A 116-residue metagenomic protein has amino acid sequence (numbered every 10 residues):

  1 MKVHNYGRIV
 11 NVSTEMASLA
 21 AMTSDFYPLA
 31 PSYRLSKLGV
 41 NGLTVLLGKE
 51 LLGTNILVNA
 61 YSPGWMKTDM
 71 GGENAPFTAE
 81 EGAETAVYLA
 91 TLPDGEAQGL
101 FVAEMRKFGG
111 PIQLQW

Functional and structural regions predicted by a protein language model:
K2-G53: Catalytic loop of short-chain dehydrogenase/reductase
N11, A21, T68, A86 (+1 more regions): Short, electropositive, low-hydrophobicity segments enriched in small/polar residues
N11-S13, K49, A60-G64, F101: Solvent-exposed, well-ordered amphipathic alpha-helical segments that flank/support binding or catalytic loops
S18, P63-D69: Short, flexible catalytic-loop segment of classical short-chain dehydrogenase/reductase
S32-S36, G64, A75-A79: Short linear motifs at secondary-structure transitions and domain/linker junctions
S36, T44, L57, T68 (+2 more regions): Ser/Thr-centric signal marking residues that sit in or immediately flank functional binding/regulatory motifs
G53, A60-Y61, G72-W116: C-terminal helical subdomain
